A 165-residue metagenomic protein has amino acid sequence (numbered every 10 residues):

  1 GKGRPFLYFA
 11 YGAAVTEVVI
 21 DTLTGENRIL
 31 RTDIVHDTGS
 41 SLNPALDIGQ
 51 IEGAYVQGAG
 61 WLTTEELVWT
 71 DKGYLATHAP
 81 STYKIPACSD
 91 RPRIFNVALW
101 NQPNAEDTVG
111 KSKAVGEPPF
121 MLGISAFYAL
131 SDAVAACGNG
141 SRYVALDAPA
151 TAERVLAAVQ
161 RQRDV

Functional and structural regions predicted by a protein language model:
G1-V165: Cofactor-binding beta-sheet edge motifs in enzyme active sites
